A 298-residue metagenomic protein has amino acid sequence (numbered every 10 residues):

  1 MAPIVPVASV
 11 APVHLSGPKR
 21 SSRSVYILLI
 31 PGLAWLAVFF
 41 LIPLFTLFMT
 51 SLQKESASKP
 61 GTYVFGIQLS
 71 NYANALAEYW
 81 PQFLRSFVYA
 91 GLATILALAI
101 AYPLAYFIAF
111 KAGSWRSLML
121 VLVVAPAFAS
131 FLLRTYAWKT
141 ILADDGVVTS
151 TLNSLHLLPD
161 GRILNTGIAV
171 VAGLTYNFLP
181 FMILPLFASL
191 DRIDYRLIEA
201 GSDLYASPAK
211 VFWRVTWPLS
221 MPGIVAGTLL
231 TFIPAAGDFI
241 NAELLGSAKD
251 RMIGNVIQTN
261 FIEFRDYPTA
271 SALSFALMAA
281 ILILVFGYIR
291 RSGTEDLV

Functional and structural regions predicted by a protein language model:
A2-A11, S16, I27, F187-I198 (+2 more regions): C-terminal transmembrane helix and the adjacent membrane-cytosol boundary/short C-terminal tail of inner/organellar
A2-T46, F107, S117: N-terminal signal-anchor/first transmembrane alpha helix
V25-L29, P103-I141, I198-E199, F212-W213 (+1 more regions): Cytoplasmic-entry segments and transmembrane alpha-helices of multi-pass inner-membrane transporters
P31-A34, F39-F40, V121, A125 (+3 more regions): Transmembrane alpha-helices
F40-Y79, I141, D145-G146, G246-A248 (+1 more regions): Short membrane-interfacial helix/loop motifs at transmembrane-helix boundaries
K59-T62, F239-R265: Glycine-rich helix-loop "coupling/hinge" segments at transmembrane-helix boundaries in multipass transporters
T62, T135-T175, A209, L245-K249: Membrane-interfacial helix termini and adjacent extracytoplasmic/periplasmic loops of multi-pass transporters
A77-F110: Transmembrane alpha-helix signature in integral membrane proteins
